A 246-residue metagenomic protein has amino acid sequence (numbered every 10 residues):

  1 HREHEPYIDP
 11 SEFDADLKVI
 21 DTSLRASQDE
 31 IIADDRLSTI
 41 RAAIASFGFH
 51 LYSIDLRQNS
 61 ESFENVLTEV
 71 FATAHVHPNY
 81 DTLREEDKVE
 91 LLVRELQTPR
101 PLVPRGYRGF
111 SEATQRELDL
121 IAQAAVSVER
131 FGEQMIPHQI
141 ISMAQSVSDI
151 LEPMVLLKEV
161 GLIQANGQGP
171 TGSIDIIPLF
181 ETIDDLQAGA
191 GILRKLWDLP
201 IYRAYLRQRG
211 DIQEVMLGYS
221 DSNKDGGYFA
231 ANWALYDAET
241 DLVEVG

Functional and structural regions predicted by a protein language model:
H1-R130: Extended, charge-enriched "interface" segments that sit outside catalytic cores
I8, E12-A15, V19, I32-D35 (+8 more regions): Generic recognition of stable, solvent-exposed alpha-helical segments in well-folded globular domains
R41-A42, F49-S53, Q134-I140, S173-I177 (+1 more regions): Beta-sheet entry/capping signal
Y52-D55, E61-E64, D149-L151, Q187-G189 (+1 more regions): Short helix/loop capping segments that flank catalytic or ligand/cofactor-binding pockets
L56-S60, H138-S146, D175-I183, A231: Conserved short loop/turn motifs at secondary-structure junctions
V70-E86, V160-G167, T171-S173, W197-L206: Acidic, His- and aromatic-enriched active-site or binding-groove loops in soluble protein domains that engage sugars
A122, V126-P137, A144-I163, Q168-I174: Secondary-structure-rich domain cores
S127, E152-A165, I177, E181-G246: Active-site capping/gating regions of soluble enzymes
